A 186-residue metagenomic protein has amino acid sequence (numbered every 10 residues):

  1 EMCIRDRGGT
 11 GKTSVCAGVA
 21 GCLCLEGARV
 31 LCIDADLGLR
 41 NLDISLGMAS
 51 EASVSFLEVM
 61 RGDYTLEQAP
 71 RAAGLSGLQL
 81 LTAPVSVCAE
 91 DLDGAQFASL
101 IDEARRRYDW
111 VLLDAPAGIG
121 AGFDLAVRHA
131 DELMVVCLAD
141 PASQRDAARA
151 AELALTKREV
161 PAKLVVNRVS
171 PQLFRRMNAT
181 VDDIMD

Functional and structural regions predicted by a protein language model:
E1, R5-D36, A104: Walker A/P-loop phosphate-binding motif and the immediately C-terminal alpha-helix
R5, C32-R106: P-loop/Walker-type NTP enzyme "switch/lid" segment
G8-T10, A49, D140, P171: Short strand->helix junction
T10-G11, C88-D91, Q172-R175: A generic structural signal for short coil/turn motifs at secondary-structure boundaries
S14, L80-T82, V165: Soluble periplasmic/extracytoplasmic beta-strand elements of cell-envelope proteins
A17, G21-L25, I44, R128 (+1 more regions): Short, well-ordered alpha-helices that flank and scaffold nucleotide-derived cofactor binding pockets
A95-S99, E103-R106, W110-D186: Conserved catalytic-core segment of NTP-binding enzymes
